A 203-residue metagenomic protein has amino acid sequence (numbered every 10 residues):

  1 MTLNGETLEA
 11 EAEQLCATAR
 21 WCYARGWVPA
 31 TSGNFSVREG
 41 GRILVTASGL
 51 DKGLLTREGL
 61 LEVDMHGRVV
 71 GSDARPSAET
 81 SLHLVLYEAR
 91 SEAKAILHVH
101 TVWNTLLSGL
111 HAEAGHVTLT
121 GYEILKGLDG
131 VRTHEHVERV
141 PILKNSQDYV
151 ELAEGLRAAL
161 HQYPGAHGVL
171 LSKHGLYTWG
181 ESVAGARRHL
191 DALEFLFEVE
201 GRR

Functional and structural regions predicted by a protein language model:
M1-R203: Glycine-rich flexible loops
